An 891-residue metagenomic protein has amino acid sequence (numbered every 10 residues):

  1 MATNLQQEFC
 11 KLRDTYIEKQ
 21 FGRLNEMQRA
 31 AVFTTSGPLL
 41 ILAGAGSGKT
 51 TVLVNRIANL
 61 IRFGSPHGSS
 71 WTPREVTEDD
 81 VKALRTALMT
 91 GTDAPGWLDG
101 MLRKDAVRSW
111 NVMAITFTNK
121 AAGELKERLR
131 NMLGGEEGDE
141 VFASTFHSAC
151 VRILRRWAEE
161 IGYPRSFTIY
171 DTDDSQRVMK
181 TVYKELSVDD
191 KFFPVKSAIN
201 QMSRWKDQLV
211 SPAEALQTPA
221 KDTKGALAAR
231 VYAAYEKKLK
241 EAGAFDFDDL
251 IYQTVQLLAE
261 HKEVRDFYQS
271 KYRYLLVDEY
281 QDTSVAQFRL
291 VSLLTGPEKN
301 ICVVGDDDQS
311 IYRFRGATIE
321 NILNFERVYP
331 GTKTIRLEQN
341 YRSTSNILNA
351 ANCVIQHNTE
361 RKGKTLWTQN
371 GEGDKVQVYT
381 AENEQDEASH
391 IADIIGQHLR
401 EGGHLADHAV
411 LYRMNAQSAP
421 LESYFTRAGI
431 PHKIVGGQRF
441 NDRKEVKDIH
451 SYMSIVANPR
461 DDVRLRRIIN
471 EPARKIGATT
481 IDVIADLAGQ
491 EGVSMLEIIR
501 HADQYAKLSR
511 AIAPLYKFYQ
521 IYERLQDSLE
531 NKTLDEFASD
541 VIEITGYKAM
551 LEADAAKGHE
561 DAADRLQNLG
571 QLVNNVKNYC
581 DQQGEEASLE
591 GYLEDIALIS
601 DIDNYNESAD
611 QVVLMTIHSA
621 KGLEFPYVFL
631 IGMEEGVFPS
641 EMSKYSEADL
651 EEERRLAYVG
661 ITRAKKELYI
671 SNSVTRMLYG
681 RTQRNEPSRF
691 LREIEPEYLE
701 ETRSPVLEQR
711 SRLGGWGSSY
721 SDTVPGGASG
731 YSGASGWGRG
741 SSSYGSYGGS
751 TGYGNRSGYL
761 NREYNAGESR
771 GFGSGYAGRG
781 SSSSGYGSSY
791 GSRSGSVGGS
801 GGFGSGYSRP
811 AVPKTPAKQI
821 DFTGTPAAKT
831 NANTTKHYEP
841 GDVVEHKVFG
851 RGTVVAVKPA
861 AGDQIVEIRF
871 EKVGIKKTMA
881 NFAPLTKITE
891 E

Functional and structural regions predicted by a protein language model:
M1-P164, I169, D266, E320 (+1 more regions): P-loop NTPase Walker
R23, S70, D80, A87 (+6 more regions): Conserved helicase/translocase P-loop NTPase motor core
A31, T35, F117, E137-V141 (+5 more regions): ATP-hydrolysis module of ASCE/P-loop NTPase motor domains, specifically the Walker B Asp-Glu catalytic pair
A45, Y272-T283, Q287, D307-D308 (+3 more regions): Conserved Walker B
S47, Q281-E360, K364-Q369, D486-G489 (+1 more regions): Conserved helicase motor core of SF1/SF2 NTP-dependent helicases
T50-L53, G68, T77, L84-R103 (+8 more regions): Helicase P-loop NTPase motor core
Q217-K221, H404, S418-I430, R443 (+4 more regions): Conserved helicase C-terminal RecA-like lobe
M633-G874, F882-E891: C-terminal accessory regions
